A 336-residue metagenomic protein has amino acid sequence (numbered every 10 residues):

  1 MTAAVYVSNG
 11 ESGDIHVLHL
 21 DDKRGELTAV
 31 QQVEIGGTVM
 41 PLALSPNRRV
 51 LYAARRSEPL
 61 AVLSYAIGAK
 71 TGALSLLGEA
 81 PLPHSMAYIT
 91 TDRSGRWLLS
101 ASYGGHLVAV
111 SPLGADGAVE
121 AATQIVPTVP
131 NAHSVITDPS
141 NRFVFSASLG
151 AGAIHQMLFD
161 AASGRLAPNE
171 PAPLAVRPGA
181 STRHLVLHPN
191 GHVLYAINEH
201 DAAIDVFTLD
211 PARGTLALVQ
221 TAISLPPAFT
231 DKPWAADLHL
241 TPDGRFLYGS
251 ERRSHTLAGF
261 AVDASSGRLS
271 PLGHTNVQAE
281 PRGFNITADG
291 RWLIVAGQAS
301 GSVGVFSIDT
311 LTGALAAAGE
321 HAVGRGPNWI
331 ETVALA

Functional and structural regions predicted by a protein language model:
G10, R56, Y103, L113 (+7 more regions): Short loop/turn segments immediately following the C-termini of beta-strands
D14-I15, P59-V62, H106-V108, G152-I154 (+3 more regions): Structural signal for beta-propeller blades
L18-G25, Y65-G72, V110-A118, M157-L166 (+3 more regions): Short loop/turn segments immediately following beta-strands, especially the blade-tip and inter-blade linker loops
T28-E34, S75-A80, A121-V126, N169-V176 (+3 more regions): A short beta-strand motif characteristic of beta-propeller blades
A29-G95: Blade-loop segments of beta-propeller domains
G36-N47, L82-W97, P127-F143, V176-H192 (+3 more regions): Beta-rich, blade/repeat-based domains predominating in secreted/periplasmic proteins but also intracellular
V144-A203: Loop-centered beta-sheet repeat module
